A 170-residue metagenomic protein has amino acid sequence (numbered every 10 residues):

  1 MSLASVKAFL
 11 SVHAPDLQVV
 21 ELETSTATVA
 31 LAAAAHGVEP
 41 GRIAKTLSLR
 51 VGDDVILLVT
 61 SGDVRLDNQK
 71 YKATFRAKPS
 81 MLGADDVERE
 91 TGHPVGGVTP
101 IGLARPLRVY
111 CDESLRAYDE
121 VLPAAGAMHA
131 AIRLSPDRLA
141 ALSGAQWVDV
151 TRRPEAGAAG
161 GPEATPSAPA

Functional and structural regions predicted by a protein language model:
M1-A170: Extended, low-hydrophobicity, polar/charged segments
